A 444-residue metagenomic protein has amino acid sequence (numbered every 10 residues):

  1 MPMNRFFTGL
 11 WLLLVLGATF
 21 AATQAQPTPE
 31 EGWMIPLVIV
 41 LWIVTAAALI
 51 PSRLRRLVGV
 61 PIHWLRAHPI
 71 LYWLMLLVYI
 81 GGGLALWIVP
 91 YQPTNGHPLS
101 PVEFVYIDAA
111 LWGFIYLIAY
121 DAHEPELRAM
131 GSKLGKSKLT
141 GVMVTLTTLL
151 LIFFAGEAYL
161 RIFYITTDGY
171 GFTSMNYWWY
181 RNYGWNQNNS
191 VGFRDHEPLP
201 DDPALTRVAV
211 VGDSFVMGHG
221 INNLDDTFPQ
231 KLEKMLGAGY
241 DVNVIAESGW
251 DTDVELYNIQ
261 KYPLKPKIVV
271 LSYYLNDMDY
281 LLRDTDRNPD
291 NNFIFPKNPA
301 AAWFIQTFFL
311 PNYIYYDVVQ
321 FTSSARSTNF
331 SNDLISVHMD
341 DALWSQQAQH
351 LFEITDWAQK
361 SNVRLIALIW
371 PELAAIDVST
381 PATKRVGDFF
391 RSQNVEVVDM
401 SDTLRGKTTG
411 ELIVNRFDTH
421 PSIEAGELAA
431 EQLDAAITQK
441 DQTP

Functional and structural regions predicted by a protein language model:
M1-L12, W64-M75: N-terminal membrane topogenic signal
A21-A48, L71-P125: Membrane-embedded alpha-helical segments of integral membrane proteins
A25, Y91-P101, A374-P444: Catalytic His-Asp segment of secreted/periplasmic serine-dependent ester chemistry enzymes
L54-L71, E124-L139: Membrane-interfacial, low-structure loops and terminal tails that flank and connect transmembrane helices in multi-pass
Y79-G83, W87-V89, Y274-F390, M400-G406 (+2 more regions): Serine-dependent acyl-ester chemistry module
K133-L160: Internal/C-terminal transmembrane anchor helices
A158-M235, L404-T408, R416: Membrane/wall-proximal cationic-aromatic binding patches
G220-I294: Conserved SGNH/GDSL esterase-like catalytic core that processes O-acyl groups on lipids and polysaccharides
